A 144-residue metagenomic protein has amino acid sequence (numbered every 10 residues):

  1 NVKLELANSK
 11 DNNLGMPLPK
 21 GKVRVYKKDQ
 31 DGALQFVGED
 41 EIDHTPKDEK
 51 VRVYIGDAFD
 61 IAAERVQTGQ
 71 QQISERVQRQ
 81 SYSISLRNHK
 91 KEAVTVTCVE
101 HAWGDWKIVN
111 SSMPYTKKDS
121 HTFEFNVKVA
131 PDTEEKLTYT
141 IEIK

Functional and structural regions predicted by a protein language model:
N1-K144: Long, intrinsically disordered, low-complexity accessory segments associated with secretion and vesicular trafficking
